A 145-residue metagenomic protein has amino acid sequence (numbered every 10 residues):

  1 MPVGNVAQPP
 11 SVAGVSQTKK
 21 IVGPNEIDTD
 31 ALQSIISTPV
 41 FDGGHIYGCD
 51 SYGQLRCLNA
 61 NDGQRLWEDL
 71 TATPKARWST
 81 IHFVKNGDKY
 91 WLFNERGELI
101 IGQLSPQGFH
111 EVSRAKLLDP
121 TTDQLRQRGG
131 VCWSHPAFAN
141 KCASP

Functional and structural regions predicted by a protein language model:
M1-P145: Noncatalytic, solvent-exposed loop/strand surfaces of beta-propeller-type extracellular/periplasmic domains
